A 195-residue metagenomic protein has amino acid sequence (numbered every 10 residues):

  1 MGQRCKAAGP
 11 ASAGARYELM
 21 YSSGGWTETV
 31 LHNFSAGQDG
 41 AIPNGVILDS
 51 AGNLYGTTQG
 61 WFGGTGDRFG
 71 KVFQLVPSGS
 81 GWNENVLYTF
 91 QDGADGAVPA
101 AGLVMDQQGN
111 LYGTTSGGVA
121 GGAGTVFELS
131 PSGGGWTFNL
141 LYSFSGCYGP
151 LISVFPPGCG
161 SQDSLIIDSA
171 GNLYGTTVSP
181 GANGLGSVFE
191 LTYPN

Functional and structural regions predicted by a protein language model:
M1-N195: Extracellular beta-propeller repeat domains
